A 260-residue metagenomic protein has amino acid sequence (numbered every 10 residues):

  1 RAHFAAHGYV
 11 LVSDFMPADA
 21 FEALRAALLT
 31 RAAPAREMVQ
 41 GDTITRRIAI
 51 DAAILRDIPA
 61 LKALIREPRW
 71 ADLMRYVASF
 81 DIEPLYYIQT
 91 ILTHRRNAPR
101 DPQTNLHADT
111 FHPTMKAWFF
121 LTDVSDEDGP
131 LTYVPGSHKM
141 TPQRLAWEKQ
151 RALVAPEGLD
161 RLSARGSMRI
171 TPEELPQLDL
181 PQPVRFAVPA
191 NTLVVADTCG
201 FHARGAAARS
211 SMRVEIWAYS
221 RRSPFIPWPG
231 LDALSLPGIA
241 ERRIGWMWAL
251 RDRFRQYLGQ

Functional and structural regions predicted by a protein language model:
R1-A6, S13-T104: Non-heme Fe(II)-dependent double-stranded beta-helix
A18, H112, H202: Glycine-rich nucleotide phosphate-binding loop and flanking beta-alpha elements of Rossmann-like dinucleotide-binding
F80-E83, A108, L121-P130, G136-H138: Active-site region of the double-stranded beta-helix
Y86, P99-Q103, K116-W118, E127-Y133 (+2 more regions): A short secondary-structure junction signal
Q103-T110, R204: Histidine-centered catalytic micro-motifs
T110-D126, A187-V188, V195, Y219-R222: Short, conserved beta-strand element in jelly-roll/cupin
E127-V195: Double-stranded beta-helix
W147-K149, A190-V195, C199-Q260: Non-heme Fe(II)/2-oxoglutarate
